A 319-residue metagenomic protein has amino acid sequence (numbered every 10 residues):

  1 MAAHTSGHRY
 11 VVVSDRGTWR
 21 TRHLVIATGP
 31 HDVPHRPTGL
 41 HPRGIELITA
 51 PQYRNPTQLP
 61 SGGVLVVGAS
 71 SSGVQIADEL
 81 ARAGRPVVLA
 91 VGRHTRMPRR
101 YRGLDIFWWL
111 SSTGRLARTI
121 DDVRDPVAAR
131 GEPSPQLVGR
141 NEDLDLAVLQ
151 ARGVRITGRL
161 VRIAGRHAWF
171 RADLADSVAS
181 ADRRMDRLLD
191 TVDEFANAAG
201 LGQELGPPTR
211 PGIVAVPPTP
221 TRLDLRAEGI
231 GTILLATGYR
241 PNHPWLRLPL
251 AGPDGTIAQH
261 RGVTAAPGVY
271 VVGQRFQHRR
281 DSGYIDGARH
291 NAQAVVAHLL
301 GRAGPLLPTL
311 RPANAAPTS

Functional and structural regions predicted by a protein language model:
M1-S319: Flavin (primarily FAD) cofactor-binding/catalytic cores of flavoenzymes
